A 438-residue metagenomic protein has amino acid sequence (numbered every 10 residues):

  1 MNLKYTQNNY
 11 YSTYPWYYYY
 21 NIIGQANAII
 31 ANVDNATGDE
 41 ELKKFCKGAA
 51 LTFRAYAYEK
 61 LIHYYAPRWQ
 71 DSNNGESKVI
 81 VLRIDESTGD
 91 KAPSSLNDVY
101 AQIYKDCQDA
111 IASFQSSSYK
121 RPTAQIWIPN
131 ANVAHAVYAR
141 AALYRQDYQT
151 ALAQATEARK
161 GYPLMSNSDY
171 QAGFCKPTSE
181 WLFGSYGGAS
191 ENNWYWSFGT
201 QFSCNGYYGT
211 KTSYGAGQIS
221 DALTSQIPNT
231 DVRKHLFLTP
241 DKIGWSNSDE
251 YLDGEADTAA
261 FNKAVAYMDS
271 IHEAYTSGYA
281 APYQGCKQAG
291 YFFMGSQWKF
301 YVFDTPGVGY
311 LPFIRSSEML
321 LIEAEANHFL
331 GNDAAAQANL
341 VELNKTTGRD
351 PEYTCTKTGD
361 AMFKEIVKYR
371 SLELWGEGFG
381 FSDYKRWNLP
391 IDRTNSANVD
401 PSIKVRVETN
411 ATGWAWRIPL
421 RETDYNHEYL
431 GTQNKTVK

Functional and structural regions predicted by a protein language model:
M1-Y65, S94, A112-F114, P306-L311: Conserved, well-structured interaction surfaces
I23-A26, Y100, C107, A155 (+1 more regions): Inward-facing hydrophobic residues that define packing positions of alpha-helical scaffold repeats
Y64-Q102: Short coil/linker segments at helix-helix boundaries
P67-E76, S116-T200, T354-D360: Short, surface-exposed recognition loops and adjoining beta-strand edges that mediate ligand/DNA contacts, enriched
L152-S316, F363, E373, D383 (+4 more regions): Hydrophobic-face positions in mid-chain alpha helices that act as interaction patches
